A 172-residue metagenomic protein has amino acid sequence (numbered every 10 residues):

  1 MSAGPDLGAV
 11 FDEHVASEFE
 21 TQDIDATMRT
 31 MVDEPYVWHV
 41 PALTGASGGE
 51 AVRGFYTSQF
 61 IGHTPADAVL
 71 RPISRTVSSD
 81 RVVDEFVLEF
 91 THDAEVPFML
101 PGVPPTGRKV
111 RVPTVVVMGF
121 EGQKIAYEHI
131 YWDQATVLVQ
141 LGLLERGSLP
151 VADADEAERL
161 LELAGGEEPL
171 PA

Functional and structural regions predicted by a protein language model:
M1-A172: C-terminal and inter-domain tail/linker signature
